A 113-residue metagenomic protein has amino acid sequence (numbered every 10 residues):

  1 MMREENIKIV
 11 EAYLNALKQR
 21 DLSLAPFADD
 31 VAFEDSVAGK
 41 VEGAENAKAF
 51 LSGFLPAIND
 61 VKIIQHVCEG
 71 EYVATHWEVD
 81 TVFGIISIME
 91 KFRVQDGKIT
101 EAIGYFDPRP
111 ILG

Functional and structural regions predicted by a protein language model:
M1-G113: C-terminal and inter-domain tail/linker signature
